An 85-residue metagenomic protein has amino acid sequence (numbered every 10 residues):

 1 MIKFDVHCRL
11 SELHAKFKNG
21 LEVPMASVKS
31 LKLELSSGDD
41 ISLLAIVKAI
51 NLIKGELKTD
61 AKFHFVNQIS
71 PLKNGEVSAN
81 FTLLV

Functional and structural regions predicted by a protein language model:
M1-V85: Tubulin/FtsZ superfamily GTPase core signature
